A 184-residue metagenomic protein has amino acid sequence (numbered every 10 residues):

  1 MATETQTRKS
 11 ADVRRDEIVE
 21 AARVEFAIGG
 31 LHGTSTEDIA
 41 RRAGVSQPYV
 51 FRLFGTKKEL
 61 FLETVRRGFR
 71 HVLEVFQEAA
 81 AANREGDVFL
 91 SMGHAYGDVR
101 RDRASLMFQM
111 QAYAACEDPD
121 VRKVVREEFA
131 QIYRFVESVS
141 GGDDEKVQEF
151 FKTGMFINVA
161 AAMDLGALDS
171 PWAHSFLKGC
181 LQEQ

Functional and structural regions predicted by a protein language model:
M1-A11, S175-C180, Q184: N-terminal intrinsically disordered/low-complexity leader segments
E17, A21, E25-E59: Helix-turn-helix
F61-G68: Alpha-helical DNA-contacting segments of helix-turn-helix folds
E63, E74-R103: Hydrophobic alpha-helical connector segments
G97-P119, F129: Amphipathic alpha-helical segments used for helix-helix packing
D118-Q184: Hydrophobic/aromatic-rich alpha-helical bundle segments in the mid-to-C-terminal region
